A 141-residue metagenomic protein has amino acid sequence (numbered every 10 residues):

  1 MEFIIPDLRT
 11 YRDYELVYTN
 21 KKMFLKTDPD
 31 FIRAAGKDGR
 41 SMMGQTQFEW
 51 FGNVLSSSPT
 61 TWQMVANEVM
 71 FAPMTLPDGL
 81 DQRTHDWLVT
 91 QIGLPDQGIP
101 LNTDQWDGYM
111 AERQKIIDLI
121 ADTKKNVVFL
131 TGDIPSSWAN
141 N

Functional and structural regions predicted by a protein language model:
M1-N141: Metal-dependent phosphoester/phosphodiester hydrolase catalytic core
